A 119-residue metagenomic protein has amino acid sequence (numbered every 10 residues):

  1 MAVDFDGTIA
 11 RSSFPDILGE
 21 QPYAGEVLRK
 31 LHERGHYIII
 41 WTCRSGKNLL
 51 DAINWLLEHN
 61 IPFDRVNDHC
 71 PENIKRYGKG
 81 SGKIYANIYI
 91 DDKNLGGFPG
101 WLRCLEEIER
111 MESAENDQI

Functional and structural regions predicted by a protein language model:
M1-I119: HAD-like aspartate-dependent phosphatase fold
